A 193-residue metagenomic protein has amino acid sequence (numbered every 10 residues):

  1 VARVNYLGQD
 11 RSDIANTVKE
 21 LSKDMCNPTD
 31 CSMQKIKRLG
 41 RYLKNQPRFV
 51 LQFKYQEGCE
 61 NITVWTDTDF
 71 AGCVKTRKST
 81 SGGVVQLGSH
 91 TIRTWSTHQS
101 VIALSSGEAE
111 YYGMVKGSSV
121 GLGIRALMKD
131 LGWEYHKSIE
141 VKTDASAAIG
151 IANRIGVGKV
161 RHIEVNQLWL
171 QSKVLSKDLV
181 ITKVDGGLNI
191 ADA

Functional and structural regions predicted by a protein language model:
V1-L51, D185, D192-A193: C-terminal reverse transcriptase regions that engage the nucleic-acid substrate
V4, N61-G107: RNase H-like nuclease fold core
D10, P28-C31, E57-G58, R77 (+1 more regions): Secondary-structure capping and boundary motifs in well-ordered enzyme cores
N16-T17, C73-K75, T94-W95, I151 (+1 more regions): Short helix/loop capping segments that flank catalytic or ligand/cofactor-binding pockets
D24, N61, T97-A193: RNase H-like nuclease module associated with reverse transcription
S32, K44, K78, G117-V120 (+1 more regions): Active-site-proximal structural scaffolding
R41-T68, W133-Y135: Structured nucleic-acid-interacting core domains from mobile-element enzymes and related host factors, especially RNase
N45-F49, T91-T94, G123-D130: Conserved helix-loop functional segments at active or binding sites
